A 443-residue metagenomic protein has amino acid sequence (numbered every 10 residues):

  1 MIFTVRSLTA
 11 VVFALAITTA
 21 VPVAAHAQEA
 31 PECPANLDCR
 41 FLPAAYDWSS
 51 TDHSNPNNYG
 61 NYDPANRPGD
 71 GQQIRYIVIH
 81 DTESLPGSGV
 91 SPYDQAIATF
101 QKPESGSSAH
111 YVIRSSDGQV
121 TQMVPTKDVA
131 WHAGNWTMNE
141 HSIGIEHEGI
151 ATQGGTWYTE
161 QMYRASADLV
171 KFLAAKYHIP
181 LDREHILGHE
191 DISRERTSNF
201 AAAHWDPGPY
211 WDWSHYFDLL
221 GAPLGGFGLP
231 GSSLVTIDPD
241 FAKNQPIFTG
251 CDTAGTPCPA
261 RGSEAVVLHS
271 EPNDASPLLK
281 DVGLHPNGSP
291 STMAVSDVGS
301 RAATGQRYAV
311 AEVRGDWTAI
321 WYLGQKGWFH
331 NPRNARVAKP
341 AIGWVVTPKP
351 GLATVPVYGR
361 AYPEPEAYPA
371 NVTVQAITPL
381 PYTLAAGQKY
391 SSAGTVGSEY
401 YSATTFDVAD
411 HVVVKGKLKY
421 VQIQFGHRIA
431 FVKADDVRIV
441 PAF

Functional and structural regions predicted by a protein language model:
I2-T4, Q28-W48, G154-S263: Basic/polar, cationic surfaces and motifs that engage anionic cell-wall and phosphate/carboxylate ligands
I2-V12, T18, A27-W136, Q325: N-terminal catalytic cores of peptidoglycan-degrading enzymes
F3-L15, E271-H285: Sec-dependent N-terminal signal peptides
P64-N66, W131-G134, G149-Q161, F200-D206 (+1 more regions): Second-shell loop/turn segments in exported
G87-V90, H132, Q153-W157, R194-T197 (+1 more regions): Extracytoplasmic/secreted cell-surface and envelope-processing proteins
W136-H147: Short coil-to-beta-strand
P239-P246, T253-A254, W321-V374, T404-D410 (+1 more regions): Boundary regions of SH3-family modules and the immediately adjacent low-complexity/disordered segments in eukaryotic
K280-D316, L323, E366-T404, V413-V414: SH3/SH3-like (including bacterial SH3b) beta-barrel domains that bind proline-rich motifs or cell-wall ligands
